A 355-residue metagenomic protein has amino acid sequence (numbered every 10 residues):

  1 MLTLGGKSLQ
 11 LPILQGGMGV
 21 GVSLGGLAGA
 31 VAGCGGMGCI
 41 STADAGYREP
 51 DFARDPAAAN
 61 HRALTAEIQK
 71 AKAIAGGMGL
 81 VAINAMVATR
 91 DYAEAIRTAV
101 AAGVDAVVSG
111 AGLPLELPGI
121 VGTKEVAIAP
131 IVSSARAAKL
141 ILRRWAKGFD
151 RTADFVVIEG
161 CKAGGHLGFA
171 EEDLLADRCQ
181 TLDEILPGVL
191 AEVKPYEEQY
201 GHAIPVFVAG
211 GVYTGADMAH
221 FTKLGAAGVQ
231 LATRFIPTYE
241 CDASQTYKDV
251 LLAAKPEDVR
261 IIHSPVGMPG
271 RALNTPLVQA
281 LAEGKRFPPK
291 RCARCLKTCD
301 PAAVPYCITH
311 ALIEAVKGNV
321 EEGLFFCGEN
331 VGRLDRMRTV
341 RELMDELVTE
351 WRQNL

Functional and structural regions predicted by a protein language model:
M1-Q199: Active-site entrance/lid segments in N-terminal catalytic domains of soluble metabolic enzymes
L14, A163-F207, Y213-L355: Conserved active-site-proximal phosphate/metal-binding subdomains
V22, V212-Y213: Residue-level detector of alpha-helix initiation sites
